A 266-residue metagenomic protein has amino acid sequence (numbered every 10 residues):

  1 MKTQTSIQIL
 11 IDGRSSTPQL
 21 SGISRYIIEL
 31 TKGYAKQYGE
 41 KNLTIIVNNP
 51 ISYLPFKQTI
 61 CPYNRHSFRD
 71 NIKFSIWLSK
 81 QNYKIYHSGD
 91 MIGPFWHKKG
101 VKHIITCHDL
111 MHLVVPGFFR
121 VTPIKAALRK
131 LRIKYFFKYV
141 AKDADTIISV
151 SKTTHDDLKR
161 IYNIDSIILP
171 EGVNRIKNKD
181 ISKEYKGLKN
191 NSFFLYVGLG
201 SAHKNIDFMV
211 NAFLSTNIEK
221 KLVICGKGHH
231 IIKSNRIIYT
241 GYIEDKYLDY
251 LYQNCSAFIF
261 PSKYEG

Functional and structural regions predicted by a protein language model:
M1-G266: Carbohydrate transferase catalytic cores enriched for Leloir-type hexosyltransferases
